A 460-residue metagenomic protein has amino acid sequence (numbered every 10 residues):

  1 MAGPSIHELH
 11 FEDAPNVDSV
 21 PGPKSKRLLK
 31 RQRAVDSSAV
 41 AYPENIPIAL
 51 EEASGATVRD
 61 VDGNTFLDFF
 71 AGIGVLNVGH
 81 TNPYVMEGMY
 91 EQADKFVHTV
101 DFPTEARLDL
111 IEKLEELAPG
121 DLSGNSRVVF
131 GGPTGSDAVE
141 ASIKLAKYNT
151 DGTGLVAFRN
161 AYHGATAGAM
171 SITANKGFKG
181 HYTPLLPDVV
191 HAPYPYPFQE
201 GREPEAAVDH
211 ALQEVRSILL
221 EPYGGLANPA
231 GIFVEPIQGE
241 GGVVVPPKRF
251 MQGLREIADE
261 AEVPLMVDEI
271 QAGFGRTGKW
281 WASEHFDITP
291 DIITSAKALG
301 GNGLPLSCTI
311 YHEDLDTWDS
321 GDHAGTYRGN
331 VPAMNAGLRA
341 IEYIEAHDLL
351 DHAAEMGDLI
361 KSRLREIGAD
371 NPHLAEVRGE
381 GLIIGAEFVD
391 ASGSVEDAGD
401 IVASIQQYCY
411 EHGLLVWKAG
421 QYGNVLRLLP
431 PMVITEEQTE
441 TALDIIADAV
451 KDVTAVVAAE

Functional and structural regions predicted by a protein language model:
A2-E460: Conserved N-terminal phosphate-binding loop of PLP-dependent enzymes in the Aspartate aminotransferase
